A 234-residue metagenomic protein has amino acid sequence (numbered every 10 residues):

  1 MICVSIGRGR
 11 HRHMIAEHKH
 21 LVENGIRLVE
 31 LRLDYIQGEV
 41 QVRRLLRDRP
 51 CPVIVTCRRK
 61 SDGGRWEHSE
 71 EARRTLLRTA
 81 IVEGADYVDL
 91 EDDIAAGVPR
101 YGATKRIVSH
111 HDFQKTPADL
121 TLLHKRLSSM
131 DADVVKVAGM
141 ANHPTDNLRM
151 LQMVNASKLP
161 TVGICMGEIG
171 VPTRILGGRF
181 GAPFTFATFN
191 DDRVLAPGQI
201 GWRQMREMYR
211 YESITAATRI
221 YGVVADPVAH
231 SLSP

Functional and structural regions predicted by a protein language model:
M1-A16, M205-G222: N-terminal amphipathic alpha-helix/helix-capping segment at the start of soluble metabolic enzymes
I2-A118, D131-A132: Active-site beta->alpha loop and helix N-cap motifs at the rims of alpha/beta catalytic domains
I6, T188, A225: Pocket-edge structural micro-motifs
I15, V40, R74, T121 (+3 more regions): Residue-level marker for well-ordered alpha-helical positions
R32-Y35, M140-N142, D226-V228: Short, glycine-rich nucleotide/cofactor-binding loops
L33-D34, I200-R203, G222, H230: Flexible, active-site-adjacent loop/turn segments at secondary-structure boundaries
D93-I220: Catalytic alpha/beta core domains of metabolic enzymes, predominantly
A217-P234: An N-terminal-biased, well-structured beta-alpha scaffold segment characteristic of Rossmann-like dinucleotide-binding
